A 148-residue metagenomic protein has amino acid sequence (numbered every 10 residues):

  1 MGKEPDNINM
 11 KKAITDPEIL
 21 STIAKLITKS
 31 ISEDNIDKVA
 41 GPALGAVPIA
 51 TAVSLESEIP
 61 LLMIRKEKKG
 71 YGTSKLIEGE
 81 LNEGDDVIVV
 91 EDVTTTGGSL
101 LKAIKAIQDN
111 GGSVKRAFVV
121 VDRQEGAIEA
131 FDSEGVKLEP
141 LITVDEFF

Functional and structural regions predicted by a protein language model:
M1-N35: Active-site-facing substrate-recognition patch
N7, T51-I88, T96-L101: Short, glycine/charge-rich flexible loops or terminal/linker lids adjacent to PRPP-binding catalytic cores
S32-D37, N82-D85: Short helix-loop-beta connector
D34-G45, F118: Short glycine-rich phosphate-binding loop at a beta-alpha junction
V39-A40, L62, K115, E139: Structural detector of well-ordered beta-strand residues that form the stable sheet scaffold of enzyme domains
K105-F148: PRPP-dependent phosphoribosyltransferase catalytic core
